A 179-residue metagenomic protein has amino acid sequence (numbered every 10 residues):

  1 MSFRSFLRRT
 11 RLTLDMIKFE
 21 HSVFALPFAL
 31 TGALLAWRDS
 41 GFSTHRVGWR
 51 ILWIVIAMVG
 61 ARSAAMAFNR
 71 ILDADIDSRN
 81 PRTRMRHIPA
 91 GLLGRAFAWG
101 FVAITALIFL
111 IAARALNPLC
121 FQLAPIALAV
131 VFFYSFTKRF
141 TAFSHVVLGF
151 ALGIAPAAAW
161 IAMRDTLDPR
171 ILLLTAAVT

Functional and structural regions predicted by a protein language model:
M1-R11, M66, R70-L93: Cytosolic, membrane-interface loops and tails of multi-pass inner-membrane proteins
T10-D15, R86-R170: Intramembrane alpha-helical segments
L14-E20, W49, A61, N69 (+2 more regions): Residue-level micro-sites within transmembrane alpha helices that shape and flank functional polar/acidic positions
K18-A36: The first (N-terminal) embedded transmembrane alpha-helix
K18-F24, A65, D73, T141-A142 (+1 more regions): Hydrophobic side chains within alpha-helical segments
V23-L26, A67, S78, R82 (+3 more regions): Hydrophobic positions within alpha-helical membrane elements
F28-A29, P156-A159, T179: Hydrophobic cores of alpha-helical transmembrane segments in multi-pass inner/ER membrane proteins, independent
L30-T31, L35, S40-L72, R82 (+3 more regions): Membrane-embedded alpha-helical segments that form the functional core of polytopic membrane enzymes, especially those
